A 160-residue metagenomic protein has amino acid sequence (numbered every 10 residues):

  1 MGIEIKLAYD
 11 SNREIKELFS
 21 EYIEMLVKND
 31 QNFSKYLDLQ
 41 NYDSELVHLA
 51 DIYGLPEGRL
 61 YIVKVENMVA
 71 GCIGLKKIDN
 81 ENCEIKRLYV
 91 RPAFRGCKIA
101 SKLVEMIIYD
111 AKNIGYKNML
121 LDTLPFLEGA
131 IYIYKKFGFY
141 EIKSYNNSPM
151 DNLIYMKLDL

Functional and structural regions predicted by a protein language model:
M1-E4, I154: Generic structural motif recognizing short loop/turn segments at the entrances and edges of beta-strands
I3-K86, R91-P92, V104-M106, D110 (+2 more regions): Acetyl-CoA-dependent GNAT
M68, N82-C83, R87-E105, K112-I114 (+3 more regions): Conserved glycine-rich acetyl-CoA-binding loop
K117-F137, E141-L160: C-terminal "cap" of GNAT-fold acetyltransferases
